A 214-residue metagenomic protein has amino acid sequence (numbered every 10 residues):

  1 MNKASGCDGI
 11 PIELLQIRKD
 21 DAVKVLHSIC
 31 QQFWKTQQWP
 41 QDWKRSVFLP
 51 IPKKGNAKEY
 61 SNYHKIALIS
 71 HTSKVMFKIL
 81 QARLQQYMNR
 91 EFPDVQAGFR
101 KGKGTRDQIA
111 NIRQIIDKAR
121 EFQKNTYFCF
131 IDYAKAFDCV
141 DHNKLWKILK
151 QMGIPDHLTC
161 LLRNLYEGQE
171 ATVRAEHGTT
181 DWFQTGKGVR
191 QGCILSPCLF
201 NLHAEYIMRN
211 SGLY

Functional and structural regions predicted by a protein language model:
M1, D8-Y214: Nucleotidyl polymerases of mobile genetic elements and RNA viruses
